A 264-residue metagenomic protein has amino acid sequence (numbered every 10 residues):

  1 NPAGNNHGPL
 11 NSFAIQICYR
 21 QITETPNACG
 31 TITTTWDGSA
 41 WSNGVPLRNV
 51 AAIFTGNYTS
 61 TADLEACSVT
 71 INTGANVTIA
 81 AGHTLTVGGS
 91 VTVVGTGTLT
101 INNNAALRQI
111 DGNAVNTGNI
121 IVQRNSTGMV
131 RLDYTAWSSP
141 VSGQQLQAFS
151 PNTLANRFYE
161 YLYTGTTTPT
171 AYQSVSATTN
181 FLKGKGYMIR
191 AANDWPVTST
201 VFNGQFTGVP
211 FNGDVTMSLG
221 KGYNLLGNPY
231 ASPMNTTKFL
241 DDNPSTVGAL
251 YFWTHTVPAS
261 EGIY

Functional and structural regions predicted by a protein language model:
P2-A28, M129, S218-G227: PGST-rich, cysteine-poor low-complexity/disordered linker and tail segments that act as flexible spacers
C29-Y264: N-terminal exported-region signature
